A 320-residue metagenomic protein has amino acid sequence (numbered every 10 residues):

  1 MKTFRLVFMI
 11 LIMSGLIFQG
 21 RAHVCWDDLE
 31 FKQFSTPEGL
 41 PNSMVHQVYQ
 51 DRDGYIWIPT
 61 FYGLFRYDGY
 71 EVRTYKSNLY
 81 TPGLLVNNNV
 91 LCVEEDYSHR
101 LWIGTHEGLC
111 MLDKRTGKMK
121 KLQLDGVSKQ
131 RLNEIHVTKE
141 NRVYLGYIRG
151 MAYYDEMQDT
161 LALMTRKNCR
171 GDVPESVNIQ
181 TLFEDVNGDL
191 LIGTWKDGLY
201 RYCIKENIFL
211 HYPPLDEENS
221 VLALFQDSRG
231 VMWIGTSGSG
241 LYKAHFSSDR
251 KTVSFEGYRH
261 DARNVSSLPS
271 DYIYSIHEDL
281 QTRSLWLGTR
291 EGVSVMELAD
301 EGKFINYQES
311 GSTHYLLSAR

Functional and structural regions predicted by a protein language model:
M1-R320: Carboxylate-rich, polar loop motifs that coordinate divalent cations or form catalytic acidic clusters
